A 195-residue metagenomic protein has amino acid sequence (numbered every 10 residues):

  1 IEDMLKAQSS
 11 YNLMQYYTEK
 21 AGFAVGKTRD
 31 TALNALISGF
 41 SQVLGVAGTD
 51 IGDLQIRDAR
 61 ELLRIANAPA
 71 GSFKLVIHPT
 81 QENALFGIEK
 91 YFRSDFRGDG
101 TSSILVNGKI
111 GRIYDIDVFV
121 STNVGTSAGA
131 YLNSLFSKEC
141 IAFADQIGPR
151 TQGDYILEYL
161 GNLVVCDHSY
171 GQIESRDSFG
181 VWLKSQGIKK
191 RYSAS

Functional and structural regions predicted by a protein language model:
M4-A70, W182-S195: Alpha-helical scaffold segments that mediate packing/assembly in large oligomeric complexes
Q8, I88-S195: Sequence/fold signature of self-assembling virion shell proteins
T18, T28-T31, T49, T80 (+4 more regions): Residue-identity detector for threonine
S38-K109: Extended, solvent-exposed, turn-rich assembly/linker loops in the middle of proteins
